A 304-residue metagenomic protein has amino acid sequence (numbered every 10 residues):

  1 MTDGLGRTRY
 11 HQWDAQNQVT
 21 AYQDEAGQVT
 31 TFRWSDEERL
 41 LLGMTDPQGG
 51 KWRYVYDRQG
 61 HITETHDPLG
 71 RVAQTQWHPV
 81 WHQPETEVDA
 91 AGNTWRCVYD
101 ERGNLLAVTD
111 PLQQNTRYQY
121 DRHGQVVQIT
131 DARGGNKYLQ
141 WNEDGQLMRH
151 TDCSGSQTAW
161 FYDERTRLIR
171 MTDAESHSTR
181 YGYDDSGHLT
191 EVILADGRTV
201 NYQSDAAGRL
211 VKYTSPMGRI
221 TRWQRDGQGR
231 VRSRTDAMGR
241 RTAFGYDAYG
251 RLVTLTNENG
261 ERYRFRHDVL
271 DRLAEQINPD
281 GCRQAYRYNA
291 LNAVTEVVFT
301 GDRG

Functional and structural regions predicted by a protein language model:
M1-G304: Extended charged/polar low-complexity repeat regions
